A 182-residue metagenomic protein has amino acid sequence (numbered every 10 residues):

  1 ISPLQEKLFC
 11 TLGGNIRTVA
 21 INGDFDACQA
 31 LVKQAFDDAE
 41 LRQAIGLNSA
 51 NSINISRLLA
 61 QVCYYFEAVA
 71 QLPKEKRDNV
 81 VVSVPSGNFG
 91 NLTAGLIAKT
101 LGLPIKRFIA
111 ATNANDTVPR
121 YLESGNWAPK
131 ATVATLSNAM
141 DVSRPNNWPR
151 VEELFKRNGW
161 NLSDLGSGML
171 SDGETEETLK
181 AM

Functional and structural regions predicted by a protein language model:
I1-M182: PLP-dependent amino-acid enzyme catalytic core
